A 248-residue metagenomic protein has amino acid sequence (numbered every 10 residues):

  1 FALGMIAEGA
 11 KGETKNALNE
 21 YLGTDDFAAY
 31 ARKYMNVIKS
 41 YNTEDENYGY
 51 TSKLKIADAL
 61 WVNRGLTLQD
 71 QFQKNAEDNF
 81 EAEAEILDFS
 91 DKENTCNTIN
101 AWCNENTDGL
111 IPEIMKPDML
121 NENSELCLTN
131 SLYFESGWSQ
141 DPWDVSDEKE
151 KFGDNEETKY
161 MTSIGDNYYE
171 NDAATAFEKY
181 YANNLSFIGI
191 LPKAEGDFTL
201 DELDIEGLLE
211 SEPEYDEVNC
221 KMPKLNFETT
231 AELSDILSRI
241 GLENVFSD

Functional and structural regions predicted by a protein language model:
F1-L18, G109-I114, W138: Flexible propeptides and autoinhibitory/regulatory segments associated with cysteine proteases
I6-N42, S146-D147, K151-N155: Active-site-surrounding "flap" and adjacent substrate/cofactor-binding loops of secreted or lumenal enzymes, prototyped
K11, D26-F27, Q69, D91 (+2 more regions): Helix N-cap and loop-to-helix transition residues
T14-L18, W138, G196-L200, T229-A231: Extracytoplasmic/secreted cell-surface and envelope-processing proteins
G23, D204-G207, G241: Short, flexible coil/linker elements and helix-boundary hinge sites characteristic of intrinsically disordered
Y34-K193, P213-D248: Non-catalytic, conformational "gating/processing" segments within enzyme and secreted inhibitor domains
P192-E214: Internal alpha/beta scaffold segment
